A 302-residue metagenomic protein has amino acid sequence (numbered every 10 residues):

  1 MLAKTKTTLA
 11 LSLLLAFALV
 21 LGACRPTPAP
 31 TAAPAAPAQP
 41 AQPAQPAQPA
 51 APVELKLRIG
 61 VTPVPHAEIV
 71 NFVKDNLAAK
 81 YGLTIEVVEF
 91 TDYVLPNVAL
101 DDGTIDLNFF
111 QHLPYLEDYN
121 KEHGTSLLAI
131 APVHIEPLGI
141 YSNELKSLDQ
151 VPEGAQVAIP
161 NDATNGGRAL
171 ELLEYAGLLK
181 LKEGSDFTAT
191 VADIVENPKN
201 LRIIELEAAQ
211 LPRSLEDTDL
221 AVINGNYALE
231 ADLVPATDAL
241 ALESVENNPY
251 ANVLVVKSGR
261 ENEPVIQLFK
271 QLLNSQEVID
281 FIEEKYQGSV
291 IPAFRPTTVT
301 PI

Functional and structural regions predicted by a protein language model:
M1-K56, T298-I302: Short, low-complexity disordered leader/linker segments with a strong preference for bacterial N-terminal type II
Q45-Q48, K56, P63-V88: Short, polar/charged alpha-helical segment
V64, T91-Y93, G103-E117, V133-H134 (+3 more regions): Beta->alpha turn/N-cap motifs
V87-V98, S185-R213: Short helix-initiation/N-cap motifs at beta->coil->alpha
D118-I130, L145, D217, V222 (+1 more regions): Ligand-binding "clamshell"
I130-L179, I279: A conserved helix-loop-strand patch within extracytoplasmic ligand-binding domains of the periplasmic binding
A131-S142, L229-Q271, V290-I302: Periplasmic-binding protein-like
N165-E174, L273-F294: Periplasmic-binding protein-like
